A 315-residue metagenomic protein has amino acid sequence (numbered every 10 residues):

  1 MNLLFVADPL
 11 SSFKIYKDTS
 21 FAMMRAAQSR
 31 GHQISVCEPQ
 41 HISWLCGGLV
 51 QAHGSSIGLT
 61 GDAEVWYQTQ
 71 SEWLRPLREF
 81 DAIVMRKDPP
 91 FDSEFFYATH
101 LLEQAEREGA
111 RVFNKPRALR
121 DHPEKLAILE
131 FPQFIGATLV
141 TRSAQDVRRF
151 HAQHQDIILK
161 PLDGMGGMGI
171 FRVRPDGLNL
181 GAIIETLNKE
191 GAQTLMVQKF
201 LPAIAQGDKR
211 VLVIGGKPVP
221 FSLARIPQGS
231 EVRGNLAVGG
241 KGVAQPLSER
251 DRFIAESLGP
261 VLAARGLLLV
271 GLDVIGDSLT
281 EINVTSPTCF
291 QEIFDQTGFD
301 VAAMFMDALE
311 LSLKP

Functional and structural regions predicted by a protein language model:
M1-L4: Extreme N-terminal starter segment of soluble prokaryotic enzymes
V6-A7, F13-Y16, S230, P246-P315: ATP-dependent carboxylate activation and anion-phosphoryl transfer catalytic cores that bind Mg-ATP to form
A7-Y16, R25, H32, S43-C46 (+4 more regions): Charge-biased, low-complexity intrinsically disordered regions
P9, K87-P90, L162-G164, P287: Short glycine-rich anion-binding loops that position phosphate/pyrophosphate groups of nucleotides and phosphorylated
S11-V140: Conserved N-proximal alpha/beta basic substrate-recognition cap immediately N-terminal to, or forming the N-lobe
S20, A144-Q145, A152-D156, D163-I254 (+1 more regions): Phosphate-binding site of ATP-dependent enzymes
Q28, E106, H151-A152, A263: Anion (oxyanion) recognition and catalysis
S35, V112-F113, I158, M196-Q198: Structural detector of well-ordered beta-strand residues that form the stable sheet scaffold of enzyme domains
